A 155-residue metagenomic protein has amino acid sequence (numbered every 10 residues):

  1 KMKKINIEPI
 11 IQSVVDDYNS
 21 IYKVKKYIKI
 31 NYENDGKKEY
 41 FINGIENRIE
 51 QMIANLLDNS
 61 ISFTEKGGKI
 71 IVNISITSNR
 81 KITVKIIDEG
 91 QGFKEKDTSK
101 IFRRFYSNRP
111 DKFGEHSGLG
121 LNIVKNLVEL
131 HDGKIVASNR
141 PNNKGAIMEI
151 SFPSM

Functional and structural regions predicted by a protein language model:
K1-K3, E39-G44: Conserved micro-motifs of the catalytic ATP-binding
K3-N19: A conserved beta-strand-to-alpha-helix junction within the catalytic ATP-binding
I21-E33: Short conserved segments within the C-terminal catalytic ATPase subdomain
S60-I61: Short helix-loop "hinge" at the ATP-lid/N-box region of the Bergerat-fold HATPase_c
F93-F105: Short conserved segment of the HATPase_c
G120, V124: Short alpha-helical Gxxx[C/S/T] motif in the catalytic ATP-binding
